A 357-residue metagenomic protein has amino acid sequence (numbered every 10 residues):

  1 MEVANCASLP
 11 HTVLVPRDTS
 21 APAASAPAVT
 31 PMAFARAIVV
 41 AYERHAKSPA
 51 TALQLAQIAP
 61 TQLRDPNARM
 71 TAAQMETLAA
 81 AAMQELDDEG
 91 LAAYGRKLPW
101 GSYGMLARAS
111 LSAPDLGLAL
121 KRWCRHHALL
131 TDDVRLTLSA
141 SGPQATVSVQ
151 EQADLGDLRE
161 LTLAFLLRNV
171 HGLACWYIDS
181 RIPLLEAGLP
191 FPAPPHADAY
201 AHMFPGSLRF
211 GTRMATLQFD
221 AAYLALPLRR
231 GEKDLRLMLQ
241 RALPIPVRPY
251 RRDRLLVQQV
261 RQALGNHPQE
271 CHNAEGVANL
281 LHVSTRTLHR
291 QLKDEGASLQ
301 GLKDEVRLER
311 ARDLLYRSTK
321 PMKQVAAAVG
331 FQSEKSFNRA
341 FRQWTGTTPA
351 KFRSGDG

Functional and structural regions predicted by a protein language model:
M1-V147: N-terminal low-complexity or simple alpha-helical regulatory segments that function as activation/interaction modules
R44, L158, T162, R252: Short, contiguous, pocket-lining structural segments that sit at or immediately flank catalytic/ligand-binding sites
T71, L163-L166, D304: Short, conserved glycine- and acidic-residue-centered signature motifs in active-site or ligand-binding loops
A79, L120, L167-V170, L243: Hydrophobic alpha-helical core bundles mediating ligand binding, dimerization, or RNAP-core interactions
G104-S110, Q152-G156, L224-A225, I245-P246: Short hinge/gating elements
R135, S139-L226: DNA-contacting interfaces and partner/effector-binding or oligomerization modules in DNA-centric proteins
P194-P195, A199-G357: Extended mid-to-C-terminal alpha-helical interaction segments
